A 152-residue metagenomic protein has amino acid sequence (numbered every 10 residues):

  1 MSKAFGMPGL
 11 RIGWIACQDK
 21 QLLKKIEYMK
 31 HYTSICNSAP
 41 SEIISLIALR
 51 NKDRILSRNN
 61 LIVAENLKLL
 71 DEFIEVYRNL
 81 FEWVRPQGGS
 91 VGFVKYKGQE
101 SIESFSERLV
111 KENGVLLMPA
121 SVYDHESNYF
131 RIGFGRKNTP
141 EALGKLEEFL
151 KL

Functional and structural regions predicted by a protein language model:
M1-A64, D71: Conserved core segment of the aminotransferase class I/II
A16, F93-K95, G133-G135: Short hydrophobic/aromatic beta-strand micro-patches that form the beta-sheet surface supporting nucleotide- or nucleic
K20, V122-Y123: Flexible glycine-rich beta->alpha loop in the catalytic core of nucleotide-sugar glycosyltransferases
L22, I74-W83: Surface-exposed helix-capping loop/turn segments at secondary-structure junctions
L46, L61-D71, E82-Y96, E126: Conserved glycine-rich beta-strand-loop-beta hairpin in the small C-terminal domain of fold type I
I47, L69-Y77, R108, F149: Alpha-helical structural signal in soluble globular domains
L67, I102-E103, T139: Generic alpha-helical secondary structure
Q99, R108-L117, Y123-L152: PLP-dependent enzyme catalytic core of the Aspartate aminotransferase-like
